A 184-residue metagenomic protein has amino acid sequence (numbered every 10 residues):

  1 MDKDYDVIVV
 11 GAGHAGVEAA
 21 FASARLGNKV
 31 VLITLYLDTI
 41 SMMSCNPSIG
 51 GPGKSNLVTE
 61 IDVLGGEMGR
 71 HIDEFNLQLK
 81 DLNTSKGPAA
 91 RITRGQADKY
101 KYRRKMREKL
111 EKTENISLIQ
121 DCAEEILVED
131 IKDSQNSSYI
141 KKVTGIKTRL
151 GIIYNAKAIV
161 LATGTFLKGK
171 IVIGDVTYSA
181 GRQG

Functional and structural regions predicted by a protein language model:
D2-A15: Beta1/beta-strand and adjacent pyrophosphate-binding region of the FAD-binding site in flavoprotein oxidoreductases
D4, V17, F21-E129, R149-L150 (+1 more regions): Conserved N-terminal/central alpha/beta ligand/cofactor-binding core
D6, T144, K157: Conserved acidic residues
I8, A20, I131-Q135: Intrinsically disordered, low-complexity regions of eukaryotic proteins
V10, I153-T163: Short hydrophobic core segments
A12, A24, Q135-Y139: A ubiquitous, low-specificity "background" feature that marks scattered single residues across proteins without
L127-I152: Conserved beta-strand-loop-beta-strand element in the redox core of flavoprotein oxidoreductases
